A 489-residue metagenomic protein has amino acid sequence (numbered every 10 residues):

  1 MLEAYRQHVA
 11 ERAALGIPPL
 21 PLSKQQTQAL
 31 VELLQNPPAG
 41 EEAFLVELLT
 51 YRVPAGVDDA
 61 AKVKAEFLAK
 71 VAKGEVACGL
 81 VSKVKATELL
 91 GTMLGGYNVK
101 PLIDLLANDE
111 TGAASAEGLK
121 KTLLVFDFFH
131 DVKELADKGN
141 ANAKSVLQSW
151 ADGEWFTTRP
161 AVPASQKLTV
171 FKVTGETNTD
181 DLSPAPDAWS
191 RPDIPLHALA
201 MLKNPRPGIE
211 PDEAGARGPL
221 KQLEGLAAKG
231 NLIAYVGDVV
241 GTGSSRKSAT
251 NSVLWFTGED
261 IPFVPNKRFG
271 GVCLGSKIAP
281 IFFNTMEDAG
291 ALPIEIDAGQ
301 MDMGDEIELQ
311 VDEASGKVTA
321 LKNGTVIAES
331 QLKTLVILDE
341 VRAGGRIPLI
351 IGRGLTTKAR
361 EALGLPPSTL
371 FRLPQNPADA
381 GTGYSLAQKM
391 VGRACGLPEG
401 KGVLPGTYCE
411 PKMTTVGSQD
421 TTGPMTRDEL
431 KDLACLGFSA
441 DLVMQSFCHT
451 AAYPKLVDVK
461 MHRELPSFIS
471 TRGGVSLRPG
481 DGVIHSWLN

Functional and structural regions predicted by a protein language model:
M1-L2, E41: N-terminal leader/presequence-like segments
L2-V31, N36, I337-I350: Amphipathic alpha-helical packing elements
I17-L20, A43-D59, K73, L80-G95 (+3 more regions): Structural detector for internal amphipathic alpha-helices that build alpha-solenoid repeat scaffolds
K24-E32, A55-G74, L94-L106, V125-A136: Amphipathic alpha-helical scaffolding segments comprising HEAT/armadillo-like alpha-solenoid repeats
V31-L48: Generic amphipathic, hydrophobic interface segment in small proteins and small subunits
P38, C78-G79, N108-T111, N140: Short inter-helical turns and helix N-cap capping residues of alpha-solenoid HEAT/ARM repeat scaffolds
E41-V46, V57-V63, G437-Q445: Short N-terminal amphipathic alpha-helices
T92, N98, L102, A107 (+1 more regions): Fe-S-dependent hydro-lyases/dehydratases of central metabolism
